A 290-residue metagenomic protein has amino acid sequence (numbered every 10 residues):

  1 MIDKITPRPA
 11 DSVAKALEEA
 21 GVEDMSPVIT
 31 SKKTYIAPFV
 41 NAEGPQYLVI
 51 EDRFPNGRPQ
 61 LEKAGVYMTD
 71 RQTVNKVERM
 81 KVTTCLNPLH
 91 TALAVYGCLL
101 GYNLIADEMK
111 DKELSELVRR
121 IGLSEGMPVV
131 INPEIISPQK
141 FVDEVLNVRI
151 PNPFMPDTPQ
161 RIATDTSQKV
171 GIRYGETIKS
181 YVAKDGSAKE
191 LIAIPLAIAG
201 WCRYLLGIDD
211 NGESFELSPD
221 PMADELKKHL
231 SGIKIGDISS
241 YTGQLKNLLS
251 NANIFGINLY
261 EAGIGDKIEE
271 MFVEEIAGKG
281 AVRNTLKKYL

Functional and structural regions predicted by a protein language model:
M1-L290: Substrate/ligand-engaging "lid" and interaction regions
